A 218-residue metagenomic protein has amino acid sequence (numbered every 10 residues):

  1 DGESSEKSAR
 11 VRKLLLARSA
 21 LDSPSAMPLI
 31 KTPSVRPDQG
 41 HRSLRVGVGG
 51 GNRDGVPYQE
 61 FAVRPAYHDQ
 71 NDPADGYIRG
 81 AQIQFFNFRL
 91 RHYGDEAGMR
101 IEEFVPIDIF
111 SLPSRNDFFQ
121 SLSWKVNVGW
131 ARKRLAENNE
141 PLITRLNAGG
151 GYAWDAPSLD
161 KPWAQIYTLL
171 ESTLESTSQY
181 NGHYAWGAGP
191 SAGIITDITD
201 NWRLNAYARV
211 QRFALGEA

Functional and structural regions predicted by a protein language model:
D1-G80: Outer-membrane beta-barrel initiation region
D38-R42, G55, G80-Q82, F118-Q120 (+4 more regions): Solvent-exposed loop and beta-edge segments used for protein-protein assembly and interaction
L44-V46, Q84-F88, Q120-V126, P162-L170 (+2 more regions): Transmembrane beta-strands of outer-membrane beta-barrel proteins
G50-V56, Y67-D69, N87-E96, F110 (+6 more regions): Transmembrane beta-strands of outer-membrane beta-barrel pores
G55-Q59, G98-E102, E140-A148, G182-A188 (+1 more regions): Residues that define the transmembrane beta-barrel architecture of outer-membrane proteins
A62-R64, V105-I107, G149-A153, S191-G193: Outer-membrane beta-barrel architecture
Q70-I78, Q82-F85, S111-F119, D155-Q165 (+1 more regions): Repeated loop/turn-to-beta-strand initiation elements of outer-membrane beta-barrel proteins
E96, R100-R134, E140-G151, Q165: Terminal end segments
